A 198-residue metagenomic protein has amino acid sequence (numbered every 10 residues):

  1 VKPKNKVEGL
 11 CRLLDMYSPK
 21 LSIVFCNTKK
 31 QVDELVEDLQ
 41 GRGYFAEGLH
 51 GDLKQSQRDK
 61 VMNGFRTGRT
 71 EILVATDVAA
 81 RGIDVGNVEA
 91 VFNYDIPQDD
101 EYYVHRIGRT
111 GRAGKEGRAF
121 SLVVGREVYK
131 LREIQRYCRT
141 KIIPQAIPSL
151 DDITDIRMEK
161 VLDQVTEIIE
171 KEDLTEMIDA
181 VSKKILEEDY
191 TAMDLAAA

Functional and structural regions predicted by a protein language model:
V1-D38, D179-K184: Conserved interdomain hinge at the start of the Helicase C-terminal
V1-P3, G51, I147: Active-site donor-binding loop signature of nucleotide-sugar glycosyltransferases
K6, Q31, D99, E127-K130 (+1 more regions): Short phosphate-engaging motifs
C26, T76-V78, A146: Short secondary-structure boundary segments
T28, R58-D59, T154: Short Asp/Glu-rich motifs
E37-T140: Conserved RecA-like helicase motor core of SF1/SF2 enzymes
K115-A198: Arginine-glycine-biased low-complexity disordered regions
